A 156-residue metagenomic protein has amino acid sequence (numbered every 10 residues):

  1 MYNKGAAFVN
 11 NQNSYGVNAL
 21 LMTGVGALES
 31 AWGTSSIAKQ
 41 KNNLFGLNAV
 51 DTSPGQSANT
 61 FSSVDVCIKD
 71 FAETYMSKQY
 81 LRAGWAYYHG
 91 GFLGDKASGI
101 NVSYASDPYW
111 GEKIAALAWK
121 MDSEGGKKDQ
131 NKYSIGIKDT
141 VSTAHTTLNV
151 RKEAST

Functional and structural regions predicted by a protein language model:
M1-M22, A31-N149, T156: Catalytic cores of secreted/periplasmic lytic hydrolases that degrade extracellular macromolecules
V25: The canonical Cys-X-X-Cys-His
